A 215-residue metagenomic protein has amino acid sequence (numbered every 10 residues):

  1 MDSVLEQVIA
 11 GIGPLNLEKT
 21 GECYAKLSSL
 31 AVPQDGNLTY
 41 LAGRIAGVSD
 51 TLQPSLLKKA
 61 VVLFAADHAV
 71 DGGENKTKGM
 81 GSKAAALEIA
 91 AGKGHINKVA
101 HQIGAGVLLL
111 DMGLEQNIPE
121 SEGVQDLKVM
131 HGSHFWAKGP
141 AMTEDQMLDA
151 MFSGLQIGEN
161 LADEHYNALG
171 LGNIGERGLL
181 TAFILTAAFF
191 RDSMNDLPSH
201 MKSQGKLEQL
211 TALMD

Functional and structural regions predicted by a protein language model:
M1-D215: N-terminal loops that bind phosphate or other acidic moieties and the adjacent beta-alpha structural core
